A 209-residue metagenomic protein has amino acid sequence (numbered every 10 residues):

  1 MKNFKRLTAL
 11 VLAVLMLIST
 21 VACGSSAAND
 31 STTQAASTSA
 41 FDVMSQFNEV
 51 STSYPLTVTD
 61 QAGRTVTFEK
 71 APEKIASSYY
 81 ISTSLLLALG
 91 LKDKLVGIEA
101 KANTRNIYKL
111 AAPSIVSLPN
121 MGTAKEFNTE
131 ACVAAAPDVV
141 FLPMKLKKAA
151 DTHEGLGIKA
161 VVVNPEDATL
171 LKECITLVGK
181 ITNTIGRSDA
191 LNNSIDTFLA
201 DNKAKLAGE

Functional and structural regions predicted by a protein language model:
M1-L7: Positively charged n-region of N-terminal signal peptides that target proteins for export
K5, A13, T129, I175: Generic structural marker for isolated residues within well-ordered, non-membrane alpha-helices of soluble domains
R6, L12, C23-S84, G186-E209: Bacterial Sec-exported substrate-binding components of ABC uptake systems
I18-A22: C-terminal motif of bacterial Sec signal peptides marking the signal peptidase cleavage site
S53, Q61-G63, K70-E73, Y80-I81 (+7 more regions): Extracytoplasmic
T65-T67, A149-E209: Extracytoplasmic substrate-binding proteins
S77-A135, V139-F141, K145: A short, structured surface patch at a secondary-structure boundary
